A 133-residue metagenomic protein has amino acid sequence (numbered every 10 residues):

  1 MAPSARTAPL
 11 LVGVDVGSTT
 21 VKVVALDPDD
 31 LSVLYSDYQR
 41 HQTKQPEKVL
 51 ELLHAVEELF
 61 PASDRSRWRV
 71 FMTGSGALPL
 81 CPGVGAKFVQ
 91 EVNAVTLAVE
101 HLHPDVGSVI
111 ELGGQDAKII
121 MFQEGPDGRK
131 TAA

Functional and structural regions predicted by a protein language model:
A2-D30, V106-G125: Gly/Thr-rich phosphate-binding beta-strand-loop-beta motif of the actin/hexokinase/Hsp70
S4-R6, A62-R65, L102-P104: Flexible, charged surface loops at secondary-structure boundaries
G13-E51, T131-A133: Short glycine-rich, Thr/Ser-proximal phosphate-binding strand/loop in the N-terminal lobe of ATP-dependent enzymes
Y35-Y38, K87-A133: Glycine-rich phosphate-binding loop of actin/hexokinase-like ATP-binding domains
Y38-H41, F60-N93, M121, R129-K130: Short beta-strand-loop/turn "lid" adjacent to the catalytic site in phosphate-handling enzymes
E51-S63: A short, N-terminal amphipathic alpha-helix
L53, A77, T96: Generic structural marker for isolated residues within well-ordered, non-membrane alpha-helices of soluble domains
